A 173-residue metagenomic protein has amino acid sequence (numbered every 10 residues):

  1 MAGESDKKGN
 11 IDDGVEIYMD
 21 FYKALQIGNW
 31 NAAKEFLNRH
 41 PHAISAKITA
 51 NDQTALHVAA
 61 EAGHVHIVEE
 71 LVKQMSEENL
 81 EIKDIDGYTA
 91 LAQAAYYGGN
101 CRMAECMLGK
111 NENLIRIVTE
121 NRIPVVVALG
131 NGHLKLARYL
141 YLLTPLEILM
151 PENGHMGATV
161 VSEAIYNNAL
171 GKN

Functional and structural regions predicted by a protein language model:
A2-M19, I27-D86: Internal amphipathic alpha-helical repeat/solenoid segments
I17, D52, G87, N121-R122 (+1 more regions): Start-of-repeat signature of ankyrin repeats
K23, V58, Q93-A94, V127 (+1 more regions): Ankyrin-repeat alpha-helix packing hotspot
G28, G63, G98-G99, G132 (+1 more regions): Ankyrin-repeat intra-repeat helix-capping/turn positions
A32, H66-I67, R102-M103, K135-L136 (+1 more regions): Conserved ankyrin/ankyrin-like repeat signature
L37-A43, E70-N79, E105-L114, Y139-I148: Ankyrin repeat domain, specifically the short helix-to-loop turn at the C-terminus of the second helix of each repeat
K47-T49, K83, I117-V118, M150-N153: Ankyrin-repeat boundary/linker signal
